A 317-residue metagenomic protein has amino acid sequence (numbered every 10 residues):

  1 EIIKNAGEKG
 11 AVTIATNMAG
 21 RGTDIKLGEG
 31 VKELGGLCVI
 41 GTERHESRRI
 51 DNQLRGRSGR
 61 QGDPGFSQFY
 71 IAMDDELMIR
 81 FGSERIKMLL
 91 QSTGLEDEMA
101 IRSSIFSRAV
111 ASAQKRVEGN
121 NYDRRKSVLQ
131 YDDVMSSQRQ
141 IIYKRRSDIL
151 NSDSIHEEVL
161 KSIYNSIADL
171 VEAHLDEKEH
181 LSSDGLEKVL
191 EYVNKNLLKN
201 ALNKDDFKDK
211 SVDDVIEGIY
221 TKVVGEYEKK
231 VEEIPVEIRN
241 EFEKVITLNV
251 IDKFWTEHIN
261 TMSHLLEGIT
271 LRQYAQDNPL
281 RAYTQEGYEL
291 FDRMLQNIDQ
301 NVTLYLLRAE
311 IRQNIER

Functional and structural regions predicted by a protein language model:
E1-G36: Conserved motor-coupling elements within RecA-like helicase/translocase cores
I3, L27-V31, G36-F69, E76-L77 (+1 more regions): Conserved SF2 helicase motif VI
N5-E8, R44, K126, N240: Generic hydrophobic alpha-helical membrane-segment signal
G7-K9, E33-G35, G65, E241-F242 (+1 more regions): Short, well-ordered loop/turn elements at secondary-structure boundaries
G10-T13, G41-E43, A113-K115: N-terminal start-of-chain detector that recognizes signal peptides and the immediate post-cleavage beginning
T16-M18, G41-R44, I71-M73, V250: Flexible glycine-/small-residue-rich
Q61-G62, F69, D74-L77, F81-R317: Extended, charged helical/alpha-beta scaffold domains that provide interaction surfaces
